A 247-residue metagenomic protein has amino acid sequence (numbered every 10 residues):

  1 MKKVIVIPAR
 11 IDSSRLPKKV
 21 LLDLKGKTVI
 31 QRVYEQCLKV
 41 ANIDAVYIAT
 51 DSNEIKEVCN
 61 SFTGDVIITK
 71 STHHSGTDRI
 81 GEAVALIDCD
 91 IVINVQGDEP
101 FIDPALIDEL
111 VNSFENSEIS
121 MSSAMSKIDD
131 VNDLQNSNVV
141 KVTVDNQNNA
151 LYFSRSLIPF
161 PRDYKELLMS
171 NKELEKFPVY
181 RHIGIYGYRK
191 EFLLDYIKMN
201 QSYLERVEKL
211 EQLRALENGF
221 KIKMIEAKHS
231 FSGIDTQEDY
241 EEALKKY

Functional and structural regions predicted by a protein language model:
K2-A49: N-terminal glycine-rich phosphate-binding loop and ensuing alpha1 helix
I5, V46-I48, V92, S122 (+2 more regions): Hydrophobic/aromatic residues located in beta-strands of well-ordered beta-sheets within soluble catalytic
N42, F62-T63, N146: Short, structured coil segments at secondary-structure junctions
I43, C89, S117-I119, F220: Short, high-confidence coil segments that cap the C-terminus of an alpha-helix and link into the following beta-strand
Y47, N53-N112: Short phosphate-binding loop-to-helix
I102-M199: Conserved core of the sugar-phosphate nucleotidyltransferase
L168-Y247: Conserved alpha/beta core of the MobA/IspD/sugar-nucleotide pyrophosphorylase nucleotidyltransferase superfamily
